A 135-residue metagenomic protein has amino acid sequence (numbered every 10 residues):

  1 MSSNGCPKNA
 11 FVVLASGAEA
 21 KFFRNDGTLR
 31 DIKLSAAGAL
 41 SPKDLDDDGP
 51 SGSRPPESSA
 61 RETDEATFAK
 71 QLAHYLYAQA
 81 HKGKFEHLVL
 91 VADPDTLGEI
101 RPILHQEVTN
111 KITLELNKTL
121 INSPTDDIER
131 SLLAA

Functional and structural regions predicted by a protein language model:
M1-A135: Terminal alpha-helical anchor/extension segments at protein ends
